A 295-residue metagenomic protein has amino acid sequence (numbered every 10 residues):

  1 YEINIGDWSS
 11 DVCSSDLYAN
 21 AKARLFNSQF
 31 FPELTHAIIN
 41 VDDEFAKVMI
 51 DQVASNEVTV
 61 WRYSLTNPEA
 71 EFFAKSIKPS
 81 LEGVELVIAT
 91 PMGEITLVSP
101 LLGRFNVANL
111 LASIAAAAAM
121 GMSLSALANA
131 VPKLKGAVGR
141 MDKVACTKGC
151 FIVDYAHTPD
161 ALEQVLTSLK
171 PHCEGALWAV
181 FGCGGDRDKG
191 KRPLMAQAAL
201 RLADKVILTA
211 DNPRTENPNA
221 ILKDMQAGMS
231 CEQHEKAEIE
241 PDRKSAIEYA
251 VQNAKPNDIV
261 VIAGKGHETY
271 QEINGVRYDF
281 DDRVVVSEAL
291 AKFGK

Functional and structural regions predicted by a protein language model:
Y1-C13, V206: Single conserved hydrophobic/aromatic residue that forms the stacking wall/gate of nucleotide- or nucleobase-binding
S9-C150, E174, A227-S230, K236-E238: Acidic, Mg2+-coordinating active-site environments of NTP-dependent enzymes
T59, M92, L102, A112-G139 (+1 more regions): ATP-dependent carboxylate-amine ligase
